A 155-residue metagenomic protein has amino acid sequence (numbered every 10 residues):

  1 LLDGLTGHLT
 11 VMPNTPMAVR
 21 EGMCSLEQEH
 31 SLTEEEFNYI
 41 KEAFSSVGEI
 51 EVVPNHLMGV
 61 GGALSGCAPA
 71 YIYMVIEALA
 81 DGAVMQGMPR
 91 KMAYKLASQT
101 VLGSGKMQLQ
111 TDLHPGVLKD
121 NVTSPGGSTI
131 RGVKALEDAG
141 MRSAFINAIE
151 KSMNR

Functional and structural regions predicted by a protein language model:
L1-T15: Rossmann-fold dehydrogenase core element
D3-G7, M23-V60, I72-Q110, R155: Internal alpha-helical scaffold of NAD(P)-dependent oxidoreductase catalytic cores
H8, M58-A63, P115-D120: Short pre-catalytic strand/loop immediately N-terminal to key active-site residues, enriched for Gly-Thr
T10-M12, E27, T123: Short beta-strand segments
M12-M17, G62-I72: Glycine/serine-rich anion-binding loops at beta->alpha junctions that coordinate negatively charged ligand groups
A18-G22, V60-G62, R131: A short acidic, helix-capping loop that chelates divalent metal ions and anchors anionic groups
S98-R155: NAD(P)-dependent Rossmann-like dehydrogenase/reductase catalytic/cofactor-binding core
